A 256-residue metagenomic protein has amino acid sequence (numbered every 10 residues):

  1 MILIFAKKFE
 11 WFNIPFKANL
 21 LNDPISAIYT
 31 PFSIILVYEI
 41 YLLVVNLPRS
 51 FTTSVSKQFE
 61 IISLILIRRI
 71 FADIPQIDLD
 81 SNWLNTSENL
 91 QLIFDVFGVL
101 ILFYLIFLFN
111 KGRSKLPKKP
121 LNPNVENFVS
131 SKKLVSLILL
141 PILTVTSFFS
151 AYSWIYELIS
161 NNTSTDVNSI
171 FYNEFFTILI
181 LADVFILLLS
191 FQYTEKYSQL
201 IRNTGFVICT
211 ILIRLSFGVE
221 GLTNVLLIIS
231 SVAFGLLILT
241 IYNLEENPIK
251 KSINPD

Functional and structural regions predicted by a protein language model:
M1, I61-A72, I93-N110, F128-S153 (+1 more regions): Alpha-helical transmembrane segments of multi-pass integral membrane proteins
M1-F5, N173-D256: C-terminal transmembrane-bundle signature of multipass membrane proteins, characterized by strong activation on
I2-I14, I70-D80, N110-S114, S147-S160 (+1 more regions): Membrane-helix interface motif
L3-V55, L212-G218, L227-T240: An N-terminal, globular interaction/scaffold subdomain
W11-N22, S131-F171: Membrane-helix boundary elements
L20-I25, L42-I106, L116-N127: Membrane-interface helix-loop-helix junctions at boundaries between adjacent transmembrane segments
P24-L36, I170-I178, I201-R202: Structural signature of hydrophobic alpha-helical transmembrane segments
A72-I77, P141-S150, I213-N224: Hydrophobic alpha-helical transmembrane segments in multi-pass integral membrane proteins
